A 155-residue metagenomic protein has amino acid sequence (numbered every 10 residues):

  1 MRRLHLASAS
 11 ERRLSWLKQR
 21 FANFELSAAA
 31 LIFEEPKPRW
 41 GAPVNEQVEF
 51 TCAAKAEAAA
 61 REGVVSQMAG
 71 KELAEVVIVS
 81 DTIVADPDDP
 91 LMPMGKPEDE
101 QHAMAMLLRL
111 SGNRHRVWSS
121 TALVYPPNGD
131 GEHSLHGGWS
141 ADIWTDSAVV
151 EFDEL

Functional and structural regions predicted by a protein language model:
M1-V76, A85-D86: N-terminal polybasic phosphate/anion-binding patch
L17, C52, D81, A103 (+1 more regions): Residue-level signal for inorganic ion chemistry
N23-E35, S80, S119-D130: Mobile beta-alpha loop/short-helix "lid" or hinge segments that flank ligand
A28-A30, V79, G95-K96, F152: Structural signal for conserved beta-strand scaffold positions within catalytic alpha/beta enzyme cores
P38, P90-P93, D142-W144: Structural signal for short hydrophobic segments within the conserved structured cores of catalytic domains across
V76, T82-R116: Active-site-adjacent loop/tail segments of enzyme domains
R116-L155: Phosphate-binding/catalytic loops
